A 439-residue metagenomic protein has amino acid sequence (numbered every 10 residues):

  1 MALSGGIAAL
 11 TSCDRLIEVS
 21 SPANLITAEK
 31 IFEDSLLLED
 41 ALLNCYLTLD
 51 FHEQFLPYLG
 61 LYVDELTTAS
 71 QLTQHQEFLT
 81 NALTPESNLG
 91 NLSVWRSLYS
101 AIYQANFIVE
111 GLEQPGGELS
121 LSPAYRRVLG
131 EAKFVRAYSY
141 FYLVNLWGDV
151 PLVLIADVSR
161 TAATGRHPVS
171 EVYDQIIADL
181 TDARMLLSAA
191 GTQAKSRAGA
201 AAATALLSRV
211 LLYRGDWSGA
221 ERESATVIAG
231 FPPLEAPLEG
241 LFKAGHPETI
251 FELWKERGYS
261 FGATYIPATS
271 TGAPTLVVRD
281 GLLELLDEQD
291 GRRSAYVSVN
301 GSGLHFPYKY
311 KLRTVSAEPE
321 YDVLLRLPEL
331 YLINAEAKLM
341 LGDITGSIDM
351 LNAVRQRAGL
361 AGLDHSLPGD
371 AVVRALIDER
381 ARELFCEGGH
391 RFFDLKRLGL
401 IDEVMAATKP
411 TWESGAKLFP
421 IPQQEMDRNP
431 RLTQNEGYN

Functional and structural regions predicted by a protein language model:
A9, C13-L61, N429-N439: Acidic, glycine-rich segments characteristic of secretory precursors and extracytoplasmic regions
S12-C13, T264, P368-N439: Long, intrinsically disordered, low-complexity segments
A28, L56-T73, A189-T264, L363-D370: Short, surface-exposed recognition loops and adjoining beta-strand edges that mediate ligand/DNA contacts, enriched
E39, H75-L146, R184-S188, A317-D322 (+2 more regions): Conserved, well-structured interaction surfaces
L42, I102-A105, Y173, L180 (+2 more regions): Inward-facing hydrophobic residues that define packing positions of alpha-helical scaffold repeats
S70-T73, E221-L327, E383, F419-Q423 (+1 more regions): Hydrophobic-face positions in mid-chain alpha helices that act as interaction patches
